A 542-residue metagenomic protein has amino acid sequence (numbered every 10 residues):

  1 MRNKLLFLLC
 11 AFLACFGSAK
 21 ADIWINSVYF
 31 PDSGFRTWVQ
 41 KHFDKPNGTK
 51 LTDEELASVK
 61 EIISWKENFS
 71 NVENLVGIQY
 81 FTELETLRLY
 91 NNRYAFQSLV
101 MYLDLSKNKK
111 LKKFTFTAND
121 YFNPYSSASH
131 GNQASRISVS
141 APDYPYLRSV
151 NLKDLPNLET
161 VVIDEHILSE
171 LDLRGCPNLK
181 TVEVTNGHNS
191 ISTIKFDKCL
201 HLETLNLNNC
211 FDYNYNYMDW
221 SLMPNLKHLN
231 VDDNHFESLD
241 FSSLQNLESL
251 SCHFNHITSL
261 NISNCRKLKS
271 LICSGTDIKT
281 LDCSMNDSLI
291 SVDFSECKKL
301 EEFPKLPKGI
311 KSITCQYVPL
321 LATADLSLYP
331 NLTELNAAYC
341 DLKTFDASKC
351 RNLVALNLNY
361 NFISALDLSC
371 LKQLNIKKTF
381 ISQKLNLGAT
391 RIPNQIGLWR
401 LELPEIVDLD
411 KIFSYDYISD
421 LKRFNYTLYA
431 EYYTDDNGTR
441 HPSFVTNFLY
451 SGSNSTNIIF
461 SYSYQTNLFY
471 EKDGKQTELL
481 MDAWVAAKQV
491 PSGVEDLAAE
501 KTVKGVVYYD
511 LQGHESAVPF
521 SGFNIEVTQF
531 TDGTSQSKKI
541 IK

Functional and structural regions predicted by a protein language model:
R2, F12, F16-R93, D104-K113 (+10 more regions): N-terminal capping/linker segments that flank leucine-rich repeat
R2-N3, I525-K542: C-terminal tail/sorting-segment detector
E61-E73, R88-M101, T115-R148, D154-N157 (+18 more regions): Concave beta-strand-loop units of leucine-rich repeat
N74-Y80, D104-K107, N151-D154, D172-G175 (+10 more regions): C-terminal per-repeat helix/turn "cap" of leucine-rich repeat
I78, C210, E296-C297, T434 (+2 more regions): Hydrophobic alpha-helical segments, especially N-terminal targeting/anchoring helices
K488-E515: Residue-level detector of functionally pivotal "anchor" positions at catalytic/ligand-binding pockets or at interdomain
D510-D532: Short, surface-exposed loop/turn motifs with a glycine/proline- and acidic-biased composition
